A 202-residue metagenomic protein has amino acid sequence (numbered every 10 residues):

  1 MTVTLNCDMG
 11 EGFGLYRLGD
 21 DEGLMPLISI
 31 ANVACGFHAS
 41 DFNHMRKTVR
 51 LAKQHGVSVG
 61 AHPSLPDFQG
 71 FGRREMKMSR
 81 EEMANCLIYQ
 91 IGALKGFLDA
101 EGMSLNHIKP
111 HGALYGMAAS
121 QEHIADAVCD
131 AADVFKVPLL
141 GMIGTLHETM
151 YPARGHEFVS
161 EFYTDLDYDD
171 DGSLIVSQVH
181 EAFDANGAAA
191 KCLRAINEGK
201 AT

Functional and structural regions predicted by a protein language model:
V3-C7, A31-V33, V59-P63, N106-P110 (+2 more regions): Hydrophobic faces of well-ordered beta-strands that scaffold small-molecule active sites in alpha/beta enzyme cores
D8-G12, A34-H38, S64-F68, H111-A113 (+2 more regions): Active-site beta-loop-alpha junctions enriched in small/polar residues
F13-R46: A short alpha/beta connector and helix-capping loop motif
E22-P26, K47-G60, D99: Acidic (Asp/Glu)-rich catalytic clusters
V33-H38, M117-S120, F135-G144: Catalytic beta/alpha-barrel core
F68-H107: Glycine/small-residue-rich loop that forms an oxyanion/phosphate-binding "nest" at active or ligand-binding sites
Q121-A127: Charged helix-capping and loop-helix junction motifs
G144-A201: Active-site rim beta-loop-alpha module in soluble metabolic enzymes
